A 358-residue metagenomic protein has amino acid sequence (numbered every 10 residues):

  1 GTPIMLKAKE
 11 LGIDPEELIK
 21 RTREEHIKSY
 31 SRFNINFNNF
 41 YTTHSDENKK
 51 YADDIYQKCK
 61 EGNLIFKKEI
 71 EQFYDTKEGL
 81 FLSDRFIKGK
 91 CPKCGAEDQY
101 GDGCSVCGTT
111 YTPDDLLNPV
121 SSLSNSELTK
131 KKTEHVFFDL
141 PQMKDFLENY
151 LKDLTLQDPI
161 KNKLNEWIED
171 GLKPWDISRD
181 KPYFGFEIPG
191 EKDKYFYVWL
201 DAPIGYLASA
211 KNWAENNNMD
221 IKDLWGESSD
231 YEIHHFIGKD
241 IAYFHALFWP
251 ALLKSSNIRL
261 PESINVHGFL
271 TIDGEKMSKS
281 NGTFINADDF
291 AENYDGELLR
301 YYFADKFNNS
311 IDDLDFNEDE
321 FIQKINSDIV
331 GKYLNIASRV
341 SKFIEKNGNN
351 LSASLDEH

Functional and structural regions predicted by a protein language model:
G1-E148: N-terminal, positively charged nucleic-acid-binding surface of large information/translation enzymes
T42, E47-Y51, C94, L117-S354: Structured secondary-structure scaffolds
